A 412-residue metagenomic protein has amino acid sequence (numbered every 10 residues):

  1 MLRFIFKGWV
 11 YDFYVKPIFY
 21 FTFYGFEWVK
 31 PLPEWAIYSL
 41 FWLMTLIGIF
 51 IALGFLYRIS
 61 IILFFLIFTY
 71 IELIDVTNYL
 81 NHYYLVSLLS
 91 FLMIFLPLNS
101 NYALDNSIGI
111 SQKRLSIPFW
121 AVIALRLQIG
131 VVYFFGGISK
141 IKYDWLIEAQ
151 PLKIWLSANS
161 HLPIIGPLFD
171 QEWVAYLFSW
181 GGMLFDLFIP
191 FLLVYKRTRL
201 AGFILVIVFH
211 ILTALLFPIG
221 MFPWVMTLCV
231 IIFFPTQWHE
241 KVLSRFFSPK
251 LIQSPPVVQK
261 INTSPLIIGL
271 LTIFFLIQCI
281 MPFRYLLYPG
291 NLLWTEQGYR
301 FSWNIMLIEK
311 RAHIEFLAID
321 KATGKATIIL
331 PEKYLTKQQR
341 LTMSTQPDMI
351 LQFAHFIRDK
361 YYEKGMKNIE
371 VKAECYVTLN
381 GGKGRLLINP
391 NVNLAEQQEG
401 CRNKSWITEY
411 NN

Functional and structural regions predicted by a protein language model:
M1-N412: Alpha-helical membrane-anchoring segments
